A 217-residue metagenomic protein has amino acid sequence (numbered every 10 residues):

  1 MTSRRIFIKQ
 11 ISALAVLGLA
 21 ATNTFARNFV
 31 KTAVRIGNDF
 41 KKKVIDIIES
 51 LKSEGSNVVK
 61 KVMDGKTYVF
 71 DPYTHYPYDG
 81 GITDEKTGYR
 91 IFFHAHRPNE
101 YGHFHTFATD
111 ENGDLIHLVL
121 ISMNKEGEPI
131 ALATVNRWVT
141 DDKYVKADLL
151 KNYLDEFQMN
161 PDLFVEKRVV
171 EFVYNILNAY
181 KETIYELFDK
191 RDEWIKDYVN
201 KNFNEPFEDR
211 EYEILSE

Functional and structural regions predicted by a protein language model:
M1-A15: N-terminal secretory signal peptides and thylakoid transit peptides that target proteins across membranes
N28-E217: Metal-centered catalytic cores of metalloenzymes
